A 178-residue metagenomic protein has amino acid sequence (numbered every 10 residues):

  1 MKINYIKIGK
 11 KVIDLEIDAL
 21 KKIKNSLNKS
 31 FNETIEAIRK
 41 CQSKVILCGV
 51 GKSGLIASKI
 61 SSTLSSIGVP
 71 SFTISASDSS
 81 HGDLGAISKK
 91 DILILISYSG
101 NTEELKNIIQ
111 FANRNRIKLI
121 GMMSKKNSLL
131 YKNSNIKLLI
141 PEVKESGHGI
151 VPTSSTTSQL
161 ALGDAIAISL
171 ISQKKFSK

Functional and structural regions predicted by a protein language model:
M1-S43: An N-terminal, well-structured beta->alpha segment
K24, K174-K175: Secondary-structure transition/hinge residues
S43-K174: Glycine-rich phosphate-binding loops that contact phosphosugars or nucleotide phosphates
K178: Anionic-ligand binding region
